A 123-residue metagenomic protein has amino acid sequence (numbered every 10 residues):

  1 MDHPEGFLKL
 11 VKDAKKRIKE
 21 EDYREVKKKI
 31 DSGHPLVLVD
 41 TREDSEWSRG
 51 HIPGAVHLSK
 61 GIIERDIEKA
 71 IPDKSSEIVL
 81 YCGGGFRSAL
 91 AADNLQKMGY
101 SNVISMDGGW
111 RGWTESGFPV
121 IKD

Functional and structural regions predicted by a protein language model:
M1-V37, T41-E77, G83-D123: Rhodanese-like catalytic fold shared by cysteine-dependent sulfurtransferases and DSP/PTP-type phosphatases
